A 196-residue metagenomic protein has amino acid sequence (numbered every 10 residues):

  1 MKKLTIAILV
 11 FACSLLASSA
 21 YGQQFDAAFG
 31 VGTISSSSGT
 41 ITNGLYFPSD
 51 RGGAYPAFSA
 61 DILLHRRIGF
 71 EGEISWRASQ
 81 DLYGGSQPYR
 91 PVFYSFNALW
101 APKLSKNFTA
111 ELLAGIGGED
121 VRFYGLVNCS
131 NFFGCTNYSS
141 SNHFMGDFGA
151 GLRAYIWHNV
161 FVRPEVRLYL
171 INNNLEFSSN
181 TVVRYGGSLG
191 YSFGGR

Functional and structural regions predicted by a protein language model:
M1-Q24, G194-R196: Cleavable N-terminal export/targeting peptides
G22-S37, L112: Transmembrane beta-strand segments of Gram-negative outer membrane beta-barrel proteins
D26, P56-N131, H143-F144, A154-H158 (+3 more regions): Gram-negative (and chloroplast) outer-membrane scaffold detector with strong preference for beta-barrel transmembrane
V31, C129, F133-C135, G146: Gram-negative and organellar
I34-P56, S141-N142: Surface-exposed strand-loop-strand hairpins of Gram-negative outer-membrane beta-barrel proteins
G39-T40, R122-V127, L175-E176: Short, well-ordered secondary-structure micro-motifs
T42-F47, D81-Q87, F132-Y138, N172-F177: Extracellular loop and loop/strand-boundary signature of outer-membrane beta-barrel proteins
G151: Polyanion-binding surface elements
